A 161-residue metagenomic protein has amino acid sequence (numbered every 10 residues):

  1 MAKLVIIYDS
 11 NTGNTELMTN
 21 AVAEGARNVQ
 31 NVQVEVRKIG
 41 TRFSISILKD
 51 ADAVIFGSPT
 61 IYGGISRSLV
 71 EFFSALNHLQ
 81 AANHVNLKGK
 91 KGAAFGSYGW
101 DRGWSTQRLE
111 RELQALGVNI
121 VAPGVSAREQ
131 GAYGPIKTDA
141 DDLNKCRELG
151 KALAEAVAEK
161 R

Functional and structural regions predicted by a protein language model:
A2-V29: N-terminal beta1-alpha1 ligand-phosphate binding loop
N11-T15, Y62, D101-R102, D139: Alpha-helix N-cap/loop-to-helix initiation residues
E16, N20, G103, A140-R147: Electropositive phosphate-/nucleotide-binding environments in soluble metabolic enzymes
M18-A26, L109, L149, L153: Hydrophobic residues within alpha-helices that form the first helical element adjacent to the glycine-rich loop
V29, N119-R161: Glycine-rich phosphate/pyrophosphate-binding loop and the adjoining helix
V29-V32, V36-A53, Y133-D139: N-terminal beta-loop-helix "entrance" segment that forms/cooperates in small-molecule cofactor or anionic ligand
G40-V125: Helix-loop-strand module that forms the ligand-binding subsite of alpha/beta enzymes
